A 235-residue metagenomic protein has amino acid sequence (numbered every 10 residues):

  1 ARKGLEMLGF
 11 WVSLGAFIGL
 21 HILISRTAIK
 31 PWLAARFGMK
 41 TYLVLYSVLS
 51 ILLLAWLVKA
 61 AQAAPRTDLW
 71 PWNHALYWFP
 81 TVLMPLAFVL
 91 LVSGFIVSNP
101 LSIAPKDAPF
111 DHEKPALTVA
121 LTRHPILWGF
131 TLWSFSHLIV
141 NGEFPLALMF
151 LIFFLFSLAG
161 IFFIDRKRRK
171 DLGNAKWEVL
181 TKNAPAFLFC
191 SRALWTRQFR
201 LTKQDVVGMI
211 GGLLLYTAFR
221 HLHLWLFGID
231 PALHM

Functional and structural regions predicted by a protein language model:
A1-E6: Short, Lys/Arg-enriched N-terminal segments with co-localized hydrophobic residues within the first ~10-30 amino acids
G9-L20, T81: Structural signature of hydrophobic alpha-helical transmembrane segments
G15-T27, L54, K59, F88-L91: Central hydrophobic cores of alpha-helical transmembrane segments in multi-pass inner-membrane proteins across all
I22-T41: Membrane-interface helix-loop junction between the first two transmembrane segments
R36, L76-T217, H221-M235: Cytosolic-biased juxtamembrane loops and peripheral soluble domains of multi-pass membrane proteins
V44-A63: A generic, lipid-embedded transmembrane alpha helix
V58-P65, L224-G228: Membrane-helix interface motif
L69-Y77: Non-cytosolic membrane-interface motifs at loop->transmembrane helix junctions
